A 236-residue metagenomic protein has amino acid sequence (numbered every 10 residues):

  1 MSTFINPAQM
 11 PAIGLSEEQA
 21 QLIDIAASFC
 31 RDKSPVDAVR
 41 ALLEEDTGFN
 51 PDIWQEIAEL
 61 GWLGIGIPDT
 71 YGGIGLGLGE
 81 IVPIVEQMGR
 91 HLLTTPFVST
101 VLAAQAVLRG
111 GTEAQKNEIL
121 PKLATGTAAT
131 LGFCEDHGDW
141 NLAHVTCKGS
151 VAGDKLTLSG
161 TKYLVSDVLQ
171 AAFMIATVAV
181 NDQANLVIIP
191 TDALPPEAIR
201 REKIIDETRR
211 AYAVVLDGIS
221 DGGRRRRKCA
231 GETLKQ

Functional and structural regions predicted by a protein language model:
S2-I13, K33-V39: Generic N-terminal amphipathic, Lys/Arg-enriched alpha-helix
A8, E59-T125, D167-A171: Internal helix-loop-helix
M10-D24, G89, E197-Q236: Glycine-rich beta->alpha junctions and the first turn(s) of the following alpha-helix
Q19, C30, G61, P68 (+6 more regions): Buried hydrophobic positions in well-ordered alpha/beta secondary-structure cores of metabolic enzymes
D37-E59: Short secondary-structure junction/hinge motifs that connect adjacent elements
T125-E135: A short, Trp-centered hydrophobic/proline-enriched beta-strand micro-motif
C147-S150: A structural signal for short hydrophobic beta-strand segments in well-ordered beta-sheet cores
K155, T161-A198: A short core secondary-structure module
